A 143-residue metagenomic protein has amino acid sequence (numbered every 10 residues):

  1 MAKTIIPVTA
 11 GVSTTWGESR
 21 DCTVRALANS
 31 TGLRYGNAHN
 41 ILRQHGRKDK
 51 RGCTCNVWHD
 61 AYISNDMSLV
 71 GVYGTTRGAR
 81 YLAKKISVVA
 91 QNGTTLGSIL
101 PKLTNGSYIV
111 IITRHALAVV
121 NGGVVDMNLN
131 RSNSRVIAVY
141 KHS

Functional and structural regions predicted by a protein language model:
M1-Y73: Active-site nucleophile-adjacent alpha helix/oxyanion-hole segment immediately C-terminal to the catalytic cysteine
A2-I5, T9, G106-S107, N121-G122 (+1 more regions): Low-complexity, intrinsically disordered short peptide segments enriched in small/polar/basic residues
P7, I111-T113, Y140-H142: Surface-exposed beta-strand edges and flanking loops
G46-R114, V120-G122, D126-L129: Conserved active-site-adjacent core of cysteine acyl-enzyme catalytic domains
V124-S143: Noncatalytic regulatory segments and standalone regulatory/sensor domains
